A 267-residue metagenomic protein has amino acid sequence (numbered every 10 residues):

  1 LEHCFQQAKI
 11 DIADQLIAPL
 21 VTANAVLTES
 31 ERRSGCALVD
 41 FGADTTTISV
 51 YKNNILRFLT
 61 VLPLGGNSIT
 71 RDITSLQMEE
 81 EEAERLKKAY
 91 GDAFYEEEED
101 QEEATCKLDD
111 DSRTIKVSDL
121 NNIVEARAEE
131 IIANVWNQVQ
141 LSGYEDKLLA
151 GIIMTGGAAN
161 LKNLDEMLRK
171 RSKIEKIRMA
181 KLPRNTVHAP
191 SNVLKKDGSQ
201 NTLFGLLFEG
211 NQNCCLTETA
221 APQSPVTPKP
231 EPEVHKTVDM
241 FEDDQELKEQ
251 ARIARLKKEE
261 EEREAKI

Functional and structural regions predicted by a protein language model:
L1-C36, A93, V117-L120, L216-I267: Nucleotide/phosphate-binding catalytic cleft detector across ATP-hydrolyzing and phosphate-transferring enzymes
E2-Q6, I10, L20, Y51-A128 (+3 more regions): Phosphate-binding glycine-rich/basic clefts of nucleotide- and phosphate-handling proteins, predominantly
L27-F58, I73, L206: Gly/Thr-rich phosphate-binding beta-strand-loop-beta motif of the actin/hexokinase/Hsp70
G35-D40, R85, K195-T217: A polyampholytic, Gly/Pro-enriched intrinsically disordered region
S75-E79, K170, I174, F208-L216: Short, well-ordered loop/turn and helix-capping segments at boundaries between secondary-structure elements and domains
D92-F94, K147-R171: Glycine-rich phosphate-binding loops at beta-strand->alpha-helix junctions
I132, W136-A150: Phosphate/pyrophosphate-binding loops at sites that engage ATP/ADP/AMP, CoA/4′-phosphopantetheine, polyphosphate
R171-T202: Conserved phosphate-binding/catalytic loops in two-lobed NTP-binding clefts
